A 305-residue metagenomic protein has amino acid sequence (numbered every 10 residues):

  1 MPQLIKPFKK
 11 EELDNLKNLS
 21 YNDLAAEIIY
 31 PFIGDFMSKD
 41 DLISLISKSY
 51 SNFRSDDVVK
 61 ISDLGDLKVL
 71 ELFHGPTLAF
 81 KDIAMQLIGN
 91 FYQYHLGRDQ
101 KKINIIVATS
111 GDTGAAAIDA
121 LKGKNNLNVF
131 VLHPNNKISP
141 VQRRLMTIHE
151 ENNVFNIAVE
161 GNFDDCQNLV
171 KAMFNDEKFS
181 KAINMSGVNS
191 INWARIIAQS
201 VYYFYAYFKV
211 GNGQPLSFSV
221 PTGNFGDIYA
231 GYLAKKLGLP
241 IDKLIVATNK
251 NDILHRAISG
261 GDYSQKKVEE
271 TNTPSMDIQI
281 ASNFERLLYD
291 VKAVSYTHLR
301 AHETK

Functional and structural regions predicted by a protein language model:
Q3-L78, E150-S180: Small-residue-rich anion-binding loops in enzyme active sites
K68-A120: Well-ordered mid-protein domain cores that form the structural environment of catalytic cofactors
L78-F80, I105-S110, V188-I196, F218-N224 (+1 more regions): Active-site nucleophile and cofactor-binding loops and adjacent substrate-binding regions of central metabolic enzymes
Q86-G97, A120-F130, M146-E150, K235-I241 (+1 more regions): A glycine- and small-aliphatic-rich helix-loop capping segment at beta-alpha/alpha-beta transitions that lines
A116-K122, P140-M146, N168-V170, Y229-L233 (+1 more regions): Short acidic, glycine/serine/threonine-rich loops at helix termini
H133-V210, D262-T273, D277-S295: Small/polar-residue-rich loop-to-helix segments that shape phosphate-bearing ligand pockets
P221-L233, L239-L288: A conserved active-site cap/scaffold subdomain adjacent to cofactor or substrate pockets
T297-T304: Conserved small/polar residues in nucleotide/adenosyl-binding loops
